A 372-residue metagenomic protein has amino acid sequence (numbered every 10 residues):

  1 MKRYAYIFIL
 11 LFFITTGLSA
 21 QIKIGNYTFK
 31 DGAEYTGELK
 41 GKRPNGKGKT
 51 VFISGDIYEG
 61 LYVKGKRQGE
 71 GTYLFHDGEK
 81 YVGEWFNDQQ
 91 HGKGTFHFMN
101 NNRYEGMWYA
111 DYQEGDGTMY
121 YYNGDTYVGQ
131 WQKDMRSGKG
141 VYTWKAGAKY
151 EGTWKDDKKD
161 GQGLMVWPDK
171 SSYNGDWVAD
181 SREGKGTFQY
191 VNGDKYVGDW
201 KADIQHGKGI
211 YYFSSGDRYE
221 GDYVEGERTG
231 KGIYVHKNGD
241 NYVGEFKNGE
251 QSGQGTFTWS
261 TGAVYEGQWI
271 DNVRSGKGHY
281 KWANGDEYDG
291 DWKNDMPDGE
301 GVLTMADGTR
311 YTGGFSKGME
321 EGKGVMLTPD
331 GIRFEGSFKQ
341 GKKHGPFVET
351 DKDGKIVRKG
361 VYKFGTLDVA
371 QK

Functional and structural regions predicted by a protein language model:
M1-Y6: Bacterial N-terminal signal peptides that target proteins for export
I7-T16: Bacterial N-terminal signal peptides
T15-K372: Glycine/tyrosine- and acidic-biased, solvent-exposed loop/turn segments at the edges of beta-strands
